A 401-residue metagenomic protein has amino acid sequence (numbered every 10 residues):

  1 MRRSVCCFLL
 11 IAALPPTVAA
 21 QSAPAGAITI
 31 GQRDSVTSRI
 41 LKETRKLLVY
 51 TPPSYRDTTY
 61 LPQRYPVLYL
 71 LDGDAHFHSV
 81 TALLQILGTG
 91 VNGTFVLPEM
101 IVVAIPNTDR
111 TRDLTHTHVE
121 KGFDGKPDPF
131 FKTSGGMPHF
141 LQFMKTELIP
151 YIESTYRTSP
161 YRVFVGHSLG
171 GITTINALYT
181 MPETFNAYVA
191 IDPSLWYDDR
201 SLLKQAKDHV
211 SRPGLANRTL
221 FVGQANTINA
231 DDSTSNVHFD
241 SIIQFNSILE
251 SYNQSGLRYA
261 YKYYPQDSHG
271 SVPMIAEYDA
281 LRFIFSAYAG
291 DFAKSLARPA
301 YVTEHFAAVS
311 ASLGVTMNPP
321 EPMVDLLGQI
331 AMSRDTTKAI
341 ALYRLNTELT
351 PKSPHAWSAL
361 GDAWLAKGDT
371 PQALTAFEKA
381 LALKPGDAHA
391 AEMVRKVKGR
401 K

Functional and structural regions predicted by a protein language model:
M1-S4: Positively charged n-region of N-terminal signal peptides that target proteins for export
C6-P15: Bacterial N-terminal signal peptides
P16-A20: Sec/Tat signal peptide C-region and signal peptidase I cleavage site
Q21-K367, A376-K379, P385-R400: Non-catalytic cap/lid and distal C-terminal segments of serine-dependent acyl enzymes
